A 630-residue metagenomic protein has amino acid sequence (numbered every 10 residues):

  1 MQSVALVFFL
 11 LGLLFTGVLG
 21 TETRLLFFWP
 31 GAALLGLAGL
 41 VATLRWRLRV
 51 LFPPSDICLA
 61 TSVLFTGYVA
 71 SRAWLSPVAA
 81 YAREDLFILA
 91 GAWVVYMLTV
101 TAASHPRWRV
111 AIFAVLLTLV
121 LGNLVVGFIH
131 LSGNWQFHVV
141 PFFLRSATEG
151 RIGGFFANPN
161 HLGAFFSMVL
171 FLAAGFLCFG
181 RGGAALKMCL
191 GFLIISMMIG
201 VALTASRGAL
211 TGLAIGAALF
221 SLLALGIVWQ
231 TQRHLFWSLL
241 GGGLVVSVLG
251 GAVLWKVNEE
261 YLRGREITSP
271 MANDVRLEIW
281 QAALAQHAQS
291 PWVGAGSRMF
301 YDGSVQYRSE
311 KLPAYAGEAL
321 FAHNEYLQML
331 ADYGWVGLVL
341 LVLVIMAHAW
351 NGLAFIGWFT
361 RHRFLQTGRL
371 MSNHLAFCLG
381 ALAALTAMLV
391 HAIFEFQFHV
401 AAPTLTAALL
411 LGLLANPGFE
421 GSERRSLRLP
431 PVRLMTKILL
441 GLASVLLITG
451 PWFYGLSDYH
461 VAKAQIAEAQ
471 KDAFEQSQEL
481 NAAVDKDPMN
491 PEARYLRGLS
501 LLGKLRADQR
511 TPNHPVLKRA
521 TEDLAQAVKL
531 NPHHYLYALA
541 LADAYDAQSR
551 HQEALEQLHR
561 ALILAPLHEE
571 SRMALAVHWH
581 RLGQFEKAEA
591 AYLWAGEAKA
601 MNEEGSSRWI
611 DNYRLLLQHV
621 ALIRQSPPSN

Functional and structural regions predicted by a protein language model:
M1-A70, W74-E84, A92-T118, F176-G191 (+11 more regions): Transmembrane signal-anchor hairpin modules in multi-pass inner-membrane enzymes, especially those that act on
M1-L19, P30-T43, T66-A73, E84-L98 (+5 more regions): Alpha-helical transmembrane segments of multi-pass inner-membrane proteins
W135, S221, Y307-K311, K504 (+1 more regions): A short secondary-structure junction motif
F143, A147-F155, L213-A217, L249-A288 (+3 more regions): Flexible juxtamembrane loops connecting transmembrane helices in multi-pass membrane enzymes that build or modify
G154, G264-S269, P313-Y315, T367-H374 (+1 more regions): Short beta-alpha connecting loops at secondary-structure transitions that line or flank enzyme active sites
N158, L277-A319, Y326-M329, Y333-L340: TM-adjacent membrane-interface loops and short helices in multi-pass inner/ER membrane proteins
D274-L277, R298, F321, Q470 (+2 more regions): Soluble non-cytosolic domains of exported or imported proteins
V461-N630: C-terminal luminal/periplasmic domains and tails of membrane-associated envelope-modifying transferases
